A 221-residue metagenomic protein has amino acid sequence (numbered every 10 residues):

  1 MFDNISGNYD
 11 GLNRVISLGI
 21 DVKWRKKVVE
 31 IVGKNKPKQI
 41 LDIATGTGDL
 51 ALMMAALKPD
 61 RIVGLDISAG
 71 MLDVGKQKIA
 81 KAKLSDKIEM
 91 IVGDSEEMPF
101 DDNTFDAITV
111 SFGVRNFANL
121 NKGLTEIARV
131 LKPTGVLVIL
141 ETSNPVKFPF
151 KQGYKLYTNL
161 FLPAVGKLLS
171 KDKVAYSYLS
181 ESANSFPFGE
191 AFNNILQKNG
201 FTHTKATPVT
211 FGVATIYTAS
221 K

Functional and structural regions predicted by a protein language model:
M1-D10, T158, L169: N-terminal, positively charged/glycine-rich alpha-helical extensions of SAM-dependent methyltransferases
Y9, I108-T109: Hydrophobic beta-strand segment of the Class I
G11, S17-K38, M53: Conserved alpha-helix/loop element of class I SAM-dependent methyltransferases that forms part of the SAM/SAH-binding
Q39-E97: Class I SAM-dependent methyltransferase SAM/SAH-binding core
I67, L140, N144-I195, N199 (+1 more regions): C-terminal alpha-helical "lid/dimerization" subdomain adjacent to the S-adenosyl-L-methionine
E96-A107: A short acidic, Gly/Pro-enriched loop at the edge of an enzyme's catalytic core that lines a small-molecule cofactor
N121-V136: A short glycine-rich, Lys/Arg-flanked "PGG" loop and its adjoining helix->strand segment in the class I
N199-K221: Core SAM-dependent methyltransferase catalytic element
